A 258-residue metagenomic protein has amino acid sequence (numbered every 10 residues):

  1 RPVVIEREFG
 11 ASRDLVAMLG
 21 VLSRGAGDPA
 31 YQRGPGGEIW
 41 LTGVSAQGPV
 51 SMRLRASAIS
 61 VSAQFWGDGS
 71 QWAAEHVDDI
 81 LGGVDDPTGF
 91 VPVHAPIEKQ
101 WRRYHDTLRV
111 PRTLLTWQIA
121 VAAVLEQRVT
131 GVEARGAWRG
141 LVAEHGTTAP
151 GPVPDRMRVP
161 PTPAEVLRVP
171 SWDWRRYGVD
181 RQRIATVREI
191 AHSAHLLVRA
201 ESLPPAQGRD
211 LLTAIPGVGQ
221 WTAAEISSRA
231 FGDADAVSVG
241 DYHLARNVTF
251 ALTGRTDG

Functional and structural regions predicted by a protein language model:
R1-G258: HhH-family (HhH-GPD) DNA N-glycosylase catalytic core used in base-excision repair
